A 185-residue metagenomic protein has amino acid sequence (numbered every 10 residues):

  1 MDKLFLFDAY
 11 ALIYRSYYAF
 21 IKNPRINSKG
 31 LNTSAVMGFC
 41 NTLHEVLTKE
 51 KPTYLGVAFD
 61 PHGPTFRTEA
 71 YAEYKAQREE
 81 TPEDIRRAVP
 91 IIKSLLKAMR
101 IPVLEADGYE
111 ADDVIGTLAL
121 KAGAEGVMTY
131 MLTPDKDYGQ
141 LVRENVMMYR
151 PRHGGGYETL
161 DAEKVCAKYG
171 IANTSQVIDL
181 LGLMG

Functional and structural regions predicted by a protein language model:
M1-G56, D60, F66-A70: Non-catalytic, usually N-terminal nucleic-acid engagement modules in DNA/RNA processing proteins
K22-I26, A76-G185: Extended two-metal-dependent nuclease catalytic cores across DNA- and RNA-processing enzymes
P61-Y74, P90-L96: A short glycine/small-residue-enriched secondary-structure motif
